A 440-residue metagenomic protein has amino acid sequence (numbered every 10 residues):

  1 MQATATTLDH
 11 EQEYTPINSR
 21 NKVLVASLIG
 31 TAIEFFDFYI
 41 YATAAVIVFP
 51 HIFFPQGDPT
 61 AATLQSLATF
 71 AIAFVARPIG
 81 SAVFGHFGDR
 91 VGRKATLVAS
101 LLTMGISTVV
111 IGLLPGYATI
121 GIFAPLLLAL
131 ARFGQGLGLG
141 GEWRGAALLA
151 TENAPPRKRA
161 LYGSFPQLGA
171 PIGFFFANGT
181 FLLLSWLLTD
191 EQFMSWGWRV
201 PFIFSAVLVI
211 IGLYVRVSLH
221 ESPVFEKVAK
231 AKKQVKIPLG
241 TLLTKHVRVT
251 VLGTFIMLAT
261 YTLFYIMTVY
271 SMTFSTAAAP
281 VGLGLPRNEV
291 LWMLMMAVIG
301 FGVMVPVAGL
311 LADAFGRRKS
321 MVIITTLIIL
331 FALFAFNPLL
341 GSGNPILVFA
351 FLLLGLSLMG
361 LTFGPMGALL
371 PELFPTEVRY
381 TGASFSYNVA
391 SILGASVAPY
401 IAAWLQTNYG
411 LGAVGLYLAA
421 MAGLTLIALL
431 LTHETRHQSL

Functional and structural regions predicted by a protein language model:
A42-T43, H246-F301, G394-A398: Extracytoplasmic gate region of multi-pass secondary transporters
A45-R77: Extracellular/periplasmic helix-loop-helix junction of adjacent transmembrane segments in MFS-like secondary
S81-R93, V305-R317: Helix-to-loop junctions at the C-terminal end of transmembrane segments in multipass secondary transporters
R90-L102, A314-T326: Cytoplasmic membrane-interface "Motif A"-like loop-to-helix N-cap segments of 12-TM Major Facilitator Superfamily
L102-I120, T326-S342: C-terminal ends and interior cores of transmembrane alpha-helices in multi-pass membrane transporters/permeases
L161-S185, Y387-A398: Glycine-rich segments within core transmembrane alpha-helices of 12-TM secondary carriers
G212-L219, M421-L440: Multi-pass alpha-helical transporter architecture, strongest for 12-TM Major Facilitator/SLC carriers used
R318-P365: C-terminal transmembrane helical hairpin of 12-TM major facilitator-type secondary transporters
